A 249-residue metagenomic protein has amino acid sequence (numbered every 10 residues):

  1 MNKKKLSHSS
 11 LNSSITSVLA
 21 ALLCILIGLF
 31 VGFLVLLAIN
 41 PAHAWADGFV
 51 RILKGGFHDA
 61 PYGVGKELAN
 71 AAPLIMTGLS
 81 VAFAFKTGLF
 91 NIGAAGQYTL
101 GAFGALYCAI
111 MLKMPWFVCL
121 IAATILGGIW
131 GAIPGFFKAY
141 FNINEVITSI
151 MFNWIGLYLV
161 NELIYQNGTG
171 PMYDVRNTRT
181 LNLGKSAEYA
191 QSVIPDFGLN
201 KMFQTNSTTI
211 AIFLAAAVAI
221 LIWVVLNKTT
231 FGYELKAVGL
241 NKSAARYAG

Functional and structural regions predicted by a protein language model:
N2-M76: Membrane-interfacial amphipathic/re-entrant helices at transmembrane-helix boundaries
H8-T16, A20, F57-G65, G93 (+4 more regions): Juxtamembrane/transmembrane-helix boundary motifs in multi-pass membrane proteins
V18-L23, E67-A71, G96-L100, F117-I125 (+2 more regions): Hydrophobic alpha-helical transmembrane segments
A20-L37, L74-V81, A102, L106-C108 (+3 more regions): Hydrophobic core segments of alpha-helical transmembrane domains in multi-pass membrane transport and ion-translocation
L36-L37, G55-M111, T124, G128-A132 (+1 more regions): Single transmembrane alpha-helix segments in multi-pass membrane proteins
L36-W45, I110, M114, A139-I143 (+3 more regions): Transmembrane helix-loop junctions in multipass membrane proteins, especially transporters and channels
S149, N153-N227: Transmembrane helix-bundle core of multi-pass membrane transporters and related energy-transducing complexes
L221-A248: Membrane-helix/interface signature in polytopic inner-membrane proteins
